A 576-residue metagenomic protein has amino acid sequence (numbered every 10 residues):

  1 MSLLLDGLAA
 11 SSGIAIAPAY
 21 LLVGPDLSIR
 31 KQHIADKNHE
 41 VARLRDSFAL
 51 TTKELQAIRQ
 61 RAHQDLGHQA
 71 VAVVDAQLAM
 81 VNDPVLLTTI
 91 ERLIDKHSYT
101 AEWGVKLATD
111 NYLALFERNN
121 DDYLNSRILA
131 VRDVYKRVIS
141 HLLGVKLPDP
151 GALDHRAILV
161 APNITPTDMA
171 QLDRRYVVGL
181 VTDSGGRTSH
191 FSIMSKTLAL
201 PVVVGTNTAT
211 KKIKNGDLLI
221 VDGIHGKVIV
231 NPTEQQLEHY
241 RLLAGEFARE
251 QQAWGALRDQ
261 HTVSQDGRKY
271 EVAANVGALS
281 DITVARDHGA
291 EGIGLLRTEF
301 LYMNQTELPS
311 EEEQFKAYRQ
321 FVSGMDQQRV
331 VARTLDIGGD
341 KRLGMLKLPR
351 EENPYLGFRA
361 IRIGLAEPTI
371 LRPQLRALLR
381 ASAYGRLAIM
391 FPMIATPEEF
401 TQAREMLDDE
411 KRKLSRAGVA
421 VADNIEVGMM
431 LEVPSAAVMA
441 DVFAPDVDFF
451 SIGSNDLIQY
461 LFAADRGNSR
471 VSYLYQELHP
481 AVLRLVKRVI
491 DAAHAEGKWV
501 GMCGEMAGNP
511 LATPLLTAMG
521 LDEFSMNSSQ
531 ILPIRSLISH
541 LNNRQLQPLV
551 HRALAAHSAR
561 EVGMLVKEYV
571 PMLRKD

Functional and structural regions predicted by a protein language model:
M1-G324, V330-I337, I363, E367 (+6 more regions): Non-catalytic, soluble scaffold/interaction modules
R249-D576: Conserved alpha/beta-domain cores
